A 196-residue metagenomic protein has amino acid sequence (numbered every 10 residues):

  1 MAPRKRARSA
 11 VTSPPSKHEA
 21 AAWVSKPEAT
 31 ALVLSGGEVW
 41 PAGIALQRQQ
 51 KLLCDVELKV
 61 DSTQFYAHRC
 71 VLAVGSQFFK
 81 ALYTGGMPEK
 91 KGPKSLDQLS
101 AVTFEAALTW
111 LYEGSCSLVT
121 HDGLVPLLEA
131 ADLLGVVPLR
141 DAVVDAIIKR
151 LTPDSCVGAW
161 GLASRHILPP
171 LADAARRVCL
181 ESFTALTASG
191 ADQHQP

Functional and structural regions predicted by a protein language model:
M1-H18: PEST-like, low-complexity acidic/proline-rich intrinsically disordered segments, predominantly at protein N-termini
R4, W160-P196: BTB/POZ-protein C-terminal extensions
R4-K5, W23, V39: Charged, amphipathic alpha-helical interface modules that flank catalytic cores or transmembrane segments and mediate
K17-E19, K26-E28: Intrinsically disordered, low-complexity segments used as extracellular stalks/linkers and nuclear/regulatory IDRs
E28-L53: Charged, flexible boundary elements
L32-V33, L96, D132, S164 (+2 more regions): Generic alpha-helical structural element
A45, Q50-S155, L180: Canonical BTB/POZ domain core
